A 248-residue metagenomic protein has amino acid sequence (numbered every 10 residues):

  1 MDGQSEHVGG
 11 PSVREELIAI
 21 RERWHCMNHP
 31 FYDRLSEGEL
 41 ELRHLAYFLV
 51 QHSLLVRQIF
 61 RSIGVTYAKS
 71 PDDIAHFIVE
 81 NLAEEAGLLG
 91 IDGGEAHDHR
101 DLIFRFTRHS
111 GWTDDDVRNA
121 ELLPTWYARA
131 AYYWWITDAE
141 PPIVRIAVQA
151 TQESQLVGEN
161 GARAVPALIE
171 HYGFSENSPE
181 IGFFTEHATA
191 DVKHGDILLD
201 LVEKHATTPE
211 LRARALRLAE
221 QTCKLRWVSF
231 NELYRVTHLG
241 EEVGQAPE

Functional and structural regions predicted by a protein language model:
V8-E15, A19, H76-F183, K224 (+1 more regions): Active-site-proximal alpha-helical scaffolds that flank and shape metal-associated catalytic sites
R14-E41, I59, P166, R235 (+1 more regions): Short alpha-helical hairpin
R21-C26, L40-D72, V144-A164, R226-F230: Alpha-helical bundle segments that constitute or directly flank the non-heme di-iron/ferroxidase center
H29, H52, E95-R100, H187 (+1 more regions): Histidine-centered active-site/metal-ligand motif
D33-E41, I59-A83, A164-E176, T207: Helix-loop segments that flank and shape redox-cofactor active sites
Y67, P71, G111-V117, P209-L216: Structural helix-adjacent loops and short alpha-helical linkers that scaffold large soluble proteins
T107, E186-A190, E203-V228, E242-E248: C-terminal, helix-dominated tail/subdomain
G195-E203: Transmembrane alpha-helical segments of integral membrane proteins
